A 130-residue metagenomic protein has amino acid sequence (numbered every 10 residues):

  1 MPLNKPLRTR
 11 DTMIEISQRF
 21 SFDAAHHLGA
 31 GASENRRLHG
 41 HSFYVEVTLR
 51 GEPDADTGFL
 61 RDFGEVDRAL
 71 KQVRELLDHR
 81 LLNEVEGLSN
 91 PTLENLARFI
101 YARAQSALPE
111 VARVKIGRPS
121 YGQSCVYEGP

Functional and structural regions predicted by a protein language model:
P2-P130: Charge-rich, low-complexity N-terminal segments
